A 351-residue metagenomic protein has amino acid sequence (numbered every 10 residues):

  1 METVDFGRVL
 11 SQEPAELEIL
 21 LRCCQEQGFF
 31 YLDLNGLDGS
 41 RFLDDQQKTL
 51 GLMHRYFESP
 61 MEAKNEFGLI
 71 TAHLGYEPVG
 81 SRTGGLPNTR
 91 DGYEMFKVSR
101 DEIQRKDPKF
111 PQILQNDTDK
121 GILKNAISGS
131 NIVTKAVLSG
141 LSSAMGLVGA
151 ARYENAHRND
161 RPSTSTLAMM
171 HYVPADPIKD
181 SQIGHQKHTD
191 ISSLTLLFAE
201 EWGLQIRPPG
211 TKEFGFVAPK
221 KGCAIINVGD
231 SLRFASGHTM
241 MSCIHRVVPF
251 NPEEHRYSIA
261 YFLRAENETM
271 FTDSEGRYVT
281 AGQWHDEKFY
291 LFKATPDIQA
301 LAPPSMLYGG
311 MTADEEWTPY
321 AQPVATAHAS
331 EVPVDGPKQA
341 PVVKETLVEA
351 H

Functional and structural regions predicted by a protein language model:
M1-H351: Peripheral, non-catalytic segments flanking oxidoreductase cores
